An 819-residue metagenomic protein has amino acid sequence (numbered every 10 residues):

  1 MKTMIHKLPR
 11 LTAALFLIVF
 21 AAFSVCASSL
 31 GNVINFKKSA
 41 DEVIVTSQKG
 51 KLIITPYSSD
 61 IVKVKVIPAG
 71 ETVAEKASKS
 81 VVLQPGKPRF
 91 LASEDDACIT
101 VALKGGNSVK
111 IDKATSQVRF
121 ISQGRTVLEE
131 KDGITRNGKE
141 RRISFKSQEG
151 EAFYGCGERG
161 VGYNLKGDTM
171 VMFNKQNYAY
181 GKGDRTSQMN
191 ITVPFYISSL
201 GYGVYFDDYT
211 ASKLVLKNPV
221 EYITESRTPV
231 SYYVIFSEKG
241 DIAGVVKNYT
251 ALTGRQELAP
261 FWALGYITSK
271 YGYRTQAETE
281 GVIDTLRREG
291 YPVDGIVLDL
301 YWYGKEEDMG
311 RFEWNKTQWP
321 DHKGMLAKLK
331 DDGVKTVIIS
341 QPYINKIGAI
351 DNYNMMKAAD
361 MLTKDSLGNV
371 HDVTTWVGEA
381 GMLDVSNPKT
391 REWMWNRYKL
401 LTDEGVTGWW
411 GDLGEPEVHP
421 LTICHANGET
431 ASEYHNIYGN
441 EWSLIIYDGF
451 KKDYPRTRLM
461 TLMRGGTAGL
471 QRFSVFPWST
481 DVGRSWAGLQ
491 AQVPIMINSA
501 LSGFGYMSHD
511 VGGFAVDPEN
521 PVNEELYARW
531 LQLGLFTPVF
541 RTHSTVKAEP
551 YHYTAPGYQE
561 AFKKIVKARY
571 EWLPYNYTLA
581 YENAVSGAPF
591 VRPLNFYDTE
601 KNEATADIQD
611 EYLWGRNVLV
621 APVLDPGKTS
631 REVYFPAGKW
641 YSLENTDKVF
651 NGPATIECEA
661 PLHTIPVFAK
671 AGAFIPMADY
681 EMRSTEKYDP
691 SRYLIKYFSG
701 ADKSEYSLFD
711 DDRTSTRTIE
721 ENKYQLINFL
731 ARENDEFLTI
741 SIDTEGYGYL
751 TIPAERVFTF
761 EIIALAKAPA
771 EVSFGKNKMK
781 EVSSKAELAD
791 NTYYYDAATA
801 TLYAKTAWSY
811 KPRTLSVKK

Functional and structural regions predicted by a protein language model:
M1-K7: N-terminal secretory signal peptides that target proteins for export/translocation
T3, N354-M355, K778: Residue-level detector of intrinsically disordered terminal segments
M4, D294, G505, E705-Y706: A subset of signal/propeptide-processing and intrinsically disordered low-complexity segments in secreted/extracellular
A13-S24: Bacterial N-terminal signal peptides
A27-W262, S269-Y271, Q276-E278, I283-D284 (+9 more regions): N-terminal accessory segment at the very beginning of proteins
V127-T664, A669-K670: Catalytic-domain carbohydrate-binding cleft regions of carbohydrate-active enzymes
